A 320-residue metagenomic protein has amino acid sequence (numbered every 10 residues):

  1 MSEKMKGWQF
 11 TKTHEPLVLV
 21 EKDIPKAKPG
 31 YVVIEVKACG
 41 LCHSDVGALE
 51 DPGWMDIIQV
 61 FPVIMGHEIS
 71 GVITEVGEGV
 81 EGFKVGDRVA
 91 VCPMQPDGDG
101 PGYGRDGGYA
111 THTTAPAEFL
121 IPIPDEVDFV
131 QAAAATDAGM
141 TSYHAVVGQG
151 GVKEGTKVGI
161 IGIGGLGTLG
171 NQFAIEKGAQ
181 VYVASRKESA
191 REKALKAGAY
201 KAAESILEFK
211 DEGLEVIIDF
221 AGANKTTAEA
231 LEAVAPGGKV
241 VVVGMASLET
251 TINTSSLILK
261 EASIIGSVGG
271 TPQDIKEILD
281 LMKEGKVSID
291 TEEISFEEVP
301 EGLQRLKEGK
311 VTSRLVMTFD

Functional and structural regions predicted by a protein language model:
M1-M65, D320: Short N-terminal strand-loop motif that marks the start of NAD(P)H/FAD-dependent oxidoreductase cofactor-binding domains
S2-E3, E35, A228, P272-D320: C-terminal hydrophobic helical "lid"/dimerization subdomain of Rossmann-like NAD(P)H-dependent oxidoreductases
P25-C39, G53-Q95, P124-V127: Glycine-rich beta-strand-centered segment in the early N-terminal region that forms part of a ligand/cofactor-binding
I58, G82, P93-I161: NAD(P)H dinucleotide-binding glycine-rich loop of Rossmann-like/cofactor-binding domains, especially the beta1-alpha1
E68, D87-R88, H112, K157 (+2 more regions): Residue-level marker of beta-strand positions
R88, V127-I206: Mid-domain Rossmann-like dinucleotide-binding core that forms the NAD(H)/NADP(H) cofactor-binding site
G150, Y182, R191-S263: Glycine-rich cofactor phosphate-binding loops and adjacent beta1-alpha1 units of small-molecule cofactor enzyme domains
K187, A246, G270: Residues in the short beta-alpha loop(s) of Rossmann-like NAD(P)-binding domains
